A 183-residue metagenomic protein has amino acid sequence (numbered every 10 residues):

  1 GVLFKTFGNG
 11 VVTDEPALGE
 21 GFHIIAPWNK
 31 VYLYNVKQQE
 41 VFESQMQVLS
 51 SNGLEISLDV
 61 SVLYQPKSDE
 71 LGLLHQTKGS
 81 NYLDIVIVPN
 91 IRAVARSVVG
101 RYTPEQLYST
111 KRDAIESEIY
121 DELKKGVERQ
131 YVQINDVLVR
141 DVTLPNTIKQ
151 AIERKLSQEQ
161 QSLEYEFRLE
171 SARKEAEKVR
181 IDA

Functional and structural regions predicted by a protein language model:
G1-G100: Hydrophobic membrane-anchoring helix/hairpin
F7, K124-E128, E153, E170: Signal for well-folded cores of large energy- and translation-related assemblies
E43-S44, G100-Y108, E175-A183: Noncatalytic linker/hinge segments flanking ATPase motor cores
V48, V60, L73-Y82, P104-R112 (+3 more regions): Second-shell loop/turn segments in exported
S50-N52, L63-Y64, L83-Q150: Amphipathic, coiled-coil-like alpha-helical scaffolding segments used for oligomerization/assembly
T147-A183: Long, charge-rich amphipathic alpha-helical coiled-coil "stalk/tentacle" segments that mediate oligomerization
